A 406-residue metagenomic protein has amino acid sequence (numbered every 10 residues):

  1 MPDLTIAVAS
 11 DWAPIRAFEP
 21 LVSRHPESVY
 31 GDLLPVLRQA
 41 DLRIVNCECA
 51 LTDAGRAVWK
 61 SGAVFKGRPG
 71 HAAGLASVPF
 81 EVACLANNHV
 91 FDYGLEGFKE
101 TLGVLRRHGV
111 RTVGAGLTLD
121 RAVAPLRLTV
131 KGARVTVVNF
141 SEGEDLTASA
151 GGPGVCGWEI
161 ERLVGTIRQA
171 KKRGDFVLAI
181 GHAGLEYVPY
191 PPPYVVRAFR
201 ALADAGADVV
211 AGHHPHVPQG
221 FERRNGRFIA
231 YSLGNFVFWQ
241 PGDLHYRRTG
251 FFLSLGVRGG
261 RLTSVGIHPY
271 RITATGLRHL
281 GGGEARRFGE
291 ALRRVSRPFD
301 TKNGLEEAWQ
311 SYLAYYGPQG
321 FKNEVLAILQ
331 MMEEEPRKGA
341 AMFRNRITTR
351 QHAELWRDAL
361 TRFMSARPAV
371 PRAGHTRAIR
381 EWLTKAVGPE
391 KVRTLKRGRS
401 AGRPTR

Functional and structural regions predicted by a protein language model:
M1-A86, V90-G94: N-terminal catalytic scaffold of extracellular/periplasmic and nuclease hydrolases that process anionic headgroups
V8-S10, R43-E48, V78-N88, R111-G116 (+4 more regions): Active-site neighborhood of phospho(di)ester-bond hydrolases with catalytic His/Asp-centered motifs
I15-A17, L51-A54, N88-L102, L119-A124 (+4 more regions): Active-site environment of divalent metal-dependent phosphoester hydrolases
A17-G31, F65-K66, R127-V177, R197 (+1 more regions): Binuclear metal-dependent hydrolase catalytic cores centered on His/Asp/Glu-rich metal-binding motifs
E19, F252-R406: A short C-terminal boundary segment appended to hydrolase-like catalytic domains
A40-T52, N87-N88, I167-Y190: Short acidic, glycine-rich surface-loop motifs adjacent to enzyme active sites
A54-A76, F176-D208: Active-site-proximal segments of metal-dependent phosphoesterases and phosphodiesterases across multiple
P79-V82, P192-F252: Conserved beta-sheet core of the metallophosphoesterase superfamily
